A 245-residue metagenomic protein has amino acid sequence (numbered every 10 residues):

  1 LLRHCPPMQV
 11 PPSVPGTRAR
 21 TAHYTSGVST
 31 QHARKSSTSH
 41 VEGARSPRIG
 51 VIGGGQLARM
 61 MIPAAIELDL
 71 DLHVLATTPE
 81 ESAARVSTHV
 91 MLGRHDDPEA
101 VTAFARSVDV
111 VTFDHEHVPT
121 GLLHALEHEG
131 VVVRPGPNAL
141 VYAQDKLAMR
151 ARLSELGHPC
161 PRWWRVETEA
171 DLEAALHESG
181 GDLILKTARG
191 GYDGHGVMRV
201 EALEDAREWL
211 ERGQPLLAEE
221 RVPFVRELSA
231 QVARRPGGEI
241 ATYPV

Functional and structural regions predicted by a protein language model:
L1-L2, P6, H23-A151, E155 (+1 more regions): ATP-binding N-terminal substructure of ATP-dependent carboxylate-amine bond-forming enzymes
R3, T17-R18, G157, G237: Generic detection of intrinsically disordered/low-complexity segments and helix-coil linkers/edges
P7-M8, P12-A19: Compositionally biased, low-complexity flexible segments
V10-P11, S26-G27, A33, S37 (+3 more regions): Residue-level detector of intrinsically disordered/flexible regions characterized by low predicted structural confidence
P12-P15, A58, R199: Generic alpha-helix initiation/capping and coil-helix boundary signal
Y142-V245: Active-site nucleotide/adenylate-binding loops and adjacent lid/helix of ATP-dependent enzymes
